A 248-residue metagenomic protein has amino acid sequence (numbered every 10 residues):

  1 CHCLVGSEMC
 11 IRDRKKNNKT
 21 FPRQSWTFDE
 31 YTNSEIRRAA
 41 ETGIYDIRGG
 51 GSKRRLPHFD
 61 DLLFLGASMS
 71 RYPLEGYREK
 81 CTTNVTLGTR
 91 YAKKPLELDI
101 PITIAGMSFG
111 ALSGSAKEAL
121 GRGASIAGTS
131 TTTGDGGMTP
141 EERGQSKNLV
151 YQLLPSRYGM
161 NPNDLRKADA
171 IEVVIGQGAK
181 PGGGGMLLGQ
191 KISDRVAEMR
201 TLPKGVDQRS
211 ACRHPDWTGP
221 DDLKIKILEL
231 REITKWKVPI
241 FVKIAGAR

Functional and structural regions predicted by a protein language model:
C1-G6, C10-I11: Single conserved hydrophobic/aromatic residue that forms the stacking wall/gate of nucleotide- or nucleobase-binding
S7-E8, R143-S146: Hydrophobic or amphipathic alpha-helical targeting/insertion segments
R12-Y91: An N-cap/entry alpha-helix motif that binds or orients negatively charged groups
P57-R122, I126-G128, T132-G136, P140: Segments forming glycine/polar-rich beta-alpha architectures that bind adenosine-containing cofactors
I100-I102, A127-T129, S146-L149, D169-I171 (+1 more regions): Short, well-ordered coil/turn segments that N-cap beta-strands
A111-A119, V150-P155, A168-D169, R248: Glycine-rich anion/phosphate-binding loops
R122, R143, R157-R248: Alpha/beta enzyme core
T132-T133, Q152, E172-V174: Conserved beta-strand positions in the central sheet of alpha/beta enzyme cores
